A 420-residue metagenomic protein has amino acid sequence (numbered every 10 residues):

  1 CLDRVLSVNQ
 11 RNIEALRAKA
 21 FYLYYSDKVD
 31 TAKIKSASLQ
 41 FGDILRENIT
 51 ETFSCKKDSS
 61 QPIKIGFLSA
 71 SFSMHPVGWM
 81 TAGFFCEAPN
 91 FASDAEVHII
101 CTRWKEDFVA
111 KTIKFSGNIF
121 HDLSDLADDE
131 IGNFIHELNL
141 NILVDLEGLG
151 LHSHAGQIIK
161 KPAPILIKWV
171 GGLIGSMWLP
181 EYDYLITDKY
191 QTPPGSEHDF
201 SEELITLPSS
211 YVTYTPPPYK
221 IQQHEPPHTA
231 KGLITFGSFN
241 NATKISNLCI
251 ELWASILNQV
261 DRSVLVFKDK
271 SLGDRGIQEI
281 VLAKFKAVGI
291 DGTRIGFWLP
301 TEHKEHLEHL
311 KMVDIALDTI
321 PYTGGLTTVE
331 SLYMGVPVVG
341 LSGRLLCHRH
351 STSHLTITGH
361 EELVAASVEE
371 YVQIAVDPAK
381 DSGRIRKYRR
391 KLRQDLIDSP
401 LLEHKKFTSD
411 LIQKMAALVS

Functional and structural regions predicted by a protein language model:
C1-L233, E251, L282-A283, A287-I290 (+5 more regions): Alpha-helical solenoid repeat scaffolds of the TPR/TPR-like class and their adjacent stem/linker regions that mediate
S93-E96, A254-A287: A conserved nucleotide-sugar
H121-S124, I277, T293-E302, I320-P321: Active-site donor-binding acidic/aromatic loop of nucleotide-activated sugar and phosphosugar transferases involved
I167, L332-Y333, T356: Short alpha-helix at the nucleotide-sugar/activated-sugar donor binding site of glycosyltransferases and closely
E305, T319-G324, L346-C347: Active-site donor-sugar recognition loop in glycosyltransferases
L317, S331: Donor-sugar nucleotide-binding helix/loop cap in glycosyltransferases
T327-T328, S351: Short glycine/serine-rich donor-binding loops of glycosyltransferases
H348-G359, V364: Short acidic/histidine- and often glycine-rich active-site loop of Leloir-type glycosyltransferases that engages
